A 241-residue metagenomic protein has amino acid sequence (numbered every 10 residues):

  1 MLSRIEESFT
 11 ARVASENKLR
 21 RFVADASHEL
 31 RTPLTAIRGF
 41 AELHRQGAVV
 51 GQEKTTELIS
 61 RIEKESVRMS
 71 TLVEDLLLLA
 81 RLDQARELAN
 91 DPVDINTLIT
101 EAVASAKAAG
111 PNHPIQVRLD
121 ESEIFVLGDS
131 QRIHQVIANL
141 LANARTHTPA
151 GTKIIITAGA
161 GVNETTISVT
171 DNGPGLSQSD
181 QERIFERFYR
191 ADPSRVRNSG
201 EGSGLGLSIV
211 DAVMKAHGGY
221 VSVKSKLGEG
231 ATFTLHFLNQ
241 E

Functional and structural regions predicted by a protein language model:
E6-F9, V13, R45-Q52: Short acidic helix/loop segment immediately C-terminal to the autophosphorylated histidine in two-component histidine
K64-M69: Short alpha-helical segment of the dimerization/phosphotransfer core of two-component systems
Q84-A89, F125-G128: Conserved micro-motifs of the catalytic ATP-binding
A89-A104: A conserved beta-strand-to-alpha-helix junction within the catalytic ATP-binding
D91-P92, P114-I124: Conserved catalytic submotifs in the C-terminal HATPase_c
L176-Y189: Short conserved segment of the HATPase_c
G218-G219: Conserved glycine-rich
